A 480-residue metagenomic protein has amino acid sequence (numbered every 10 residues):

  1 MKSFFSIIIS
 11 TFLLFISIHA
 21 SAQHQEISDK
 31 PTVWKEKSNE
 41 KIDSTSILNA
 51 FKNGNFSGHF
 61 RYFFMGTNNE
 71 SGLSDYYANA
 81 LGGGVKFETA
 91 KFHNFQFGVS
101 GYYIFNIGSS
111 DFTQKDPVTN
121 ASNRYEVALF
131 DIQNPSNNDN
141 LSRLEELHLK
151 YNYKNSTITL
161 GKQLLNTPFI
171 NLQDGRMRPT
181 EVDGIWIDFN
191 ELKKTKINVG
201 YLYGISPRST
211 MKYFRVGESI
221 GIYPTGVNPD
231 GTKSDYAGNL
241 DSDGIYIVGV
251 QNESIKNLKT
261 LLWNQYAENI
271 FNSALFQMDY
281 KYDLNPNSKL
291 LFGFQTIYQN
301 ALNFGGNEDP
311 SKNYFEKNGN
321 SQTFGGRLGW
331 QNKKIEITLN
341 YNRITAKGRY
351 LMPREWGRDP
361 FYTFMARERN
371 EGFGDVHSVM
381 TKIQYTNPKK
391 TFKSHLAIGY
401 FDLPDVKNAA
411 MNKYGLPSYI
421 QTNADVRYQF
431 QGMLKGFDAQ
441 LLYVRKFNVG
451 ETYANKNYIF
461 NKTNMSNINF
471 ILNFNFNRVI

Functional and structural regions predicted by a protein language model:
K52, D75-L81, L141-E145, N152 (+7 more regions): Residues that define the transmembrane beta-barrel architecture of outer-membrane proteins
N55-F56, H93-F97, N155-T159, K194-I197 (+8 more regions): Repeated loop/turn-to-beta-strand initiation elements of outer-membrane beta-barrel proteins
G58, G83-T89, L147-Y151, I185-F189 (+8 more regions): Residues on the lipid-exposed face of transmembrane beta-strands in outer-membrane beta-barrel proteins
F60-F64, L160-L172, I197-V199, V248 (+6 more regions): Transmembrane beta-strand segments that form the barrel wall of outer-membrane beta-barrel proteins
Y62-G66, G101-I107, Y153-N155, K162-T167 (+12 more regions): Transmembrane beta-strands of outer-membrane beta-barrel pores
E88-T119, S136-R215, V250-L258, L339-T345: Outer membrane beta-barrel
I107-D111, N198-V248, S288-P360, Y443-T463: Outer-membrane beta-barrel translocator/channel fold
K462-I480: Outer-membrane beta-barrel "beta-signal"
